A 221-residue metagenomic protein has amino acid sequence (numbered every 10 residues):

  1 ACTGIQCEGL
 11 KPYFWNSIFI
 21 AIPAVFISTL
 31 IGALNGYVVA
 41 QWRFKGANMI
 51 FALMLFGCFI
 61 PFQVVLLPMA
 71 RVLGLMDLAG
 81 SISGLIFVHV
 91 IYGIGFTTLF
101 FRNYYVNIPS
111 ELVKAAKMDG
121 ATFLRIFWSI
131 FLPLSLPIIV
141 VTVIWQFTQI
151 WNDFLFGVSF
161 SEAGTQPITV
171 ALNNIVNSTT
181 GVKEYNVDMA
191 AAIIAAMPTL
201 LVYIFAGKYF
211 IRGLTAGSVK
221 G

Functional and structural regions predicted by a protein language model:
A1-G221: A structural signal for multi-pass alpha-helical bundles of membrane permease subunits that mediate small-molecule
